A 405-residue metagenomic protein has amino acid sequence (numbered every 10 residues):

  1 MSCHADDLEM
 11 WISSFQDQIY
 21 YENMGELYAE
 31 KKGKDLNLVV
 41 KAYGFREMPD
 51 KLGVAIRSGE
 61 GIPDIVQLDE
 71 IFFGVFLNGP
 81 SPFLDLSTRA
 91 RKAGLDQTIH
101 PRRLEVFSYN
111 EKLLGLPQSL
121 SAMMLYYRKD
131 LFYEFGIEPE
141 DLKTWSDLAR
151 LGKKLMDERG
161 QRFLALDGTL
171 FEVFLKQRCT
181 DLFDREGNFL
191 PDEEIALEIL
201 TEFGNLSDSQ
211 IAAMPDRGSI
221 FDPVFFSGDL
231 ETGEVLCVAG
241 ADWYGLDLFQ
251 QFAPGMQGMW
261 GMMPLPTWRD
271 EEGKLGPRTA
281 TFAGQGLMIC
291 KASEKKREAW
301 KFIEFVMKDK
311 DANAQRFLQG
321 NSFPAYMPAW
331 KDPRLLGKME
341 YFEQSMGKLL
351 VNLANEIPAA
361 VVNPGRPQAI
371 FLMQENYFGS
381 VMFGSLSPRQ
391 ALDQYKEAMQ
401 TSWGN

Functional and structural regions predicted by a protein language model:
M1-V75, K92-A93, Q97, E298 (+3 more regions): Conserved N-terminal structural module of periplasmic/extracytoplasmic solute-binding proteins
A42-K51, K143-R150, D216-G228: Short helix-initiation/N-cap motifs at beta->coil->alpha
I56-L68, S81-P82, G160-Q161, E231-A241: Alpha-to-beta junction loops
D69-A122, S146, G261-P264: Hinge/lid segment of periplasmic solute-binding proteins
F73-L77, A241-Q257: A ligand-binding cleft/hinge motif common to bilobed small-molecule-binding domains
F135, D208-A212, F252-S322, A359: Extracytoplasmic/periplasmic substrate-recognition and gating elements
L151-K154, N188-I220, L265-W268: Glycine-centered hinge/linker elements that transmit conformational signals in sensory and ligand-binding systems
T267, F317-L372, N376, S380: Long, aromatic- and glycine/proline-rich binding clefts that accommodate carbohydrate-like moieties
